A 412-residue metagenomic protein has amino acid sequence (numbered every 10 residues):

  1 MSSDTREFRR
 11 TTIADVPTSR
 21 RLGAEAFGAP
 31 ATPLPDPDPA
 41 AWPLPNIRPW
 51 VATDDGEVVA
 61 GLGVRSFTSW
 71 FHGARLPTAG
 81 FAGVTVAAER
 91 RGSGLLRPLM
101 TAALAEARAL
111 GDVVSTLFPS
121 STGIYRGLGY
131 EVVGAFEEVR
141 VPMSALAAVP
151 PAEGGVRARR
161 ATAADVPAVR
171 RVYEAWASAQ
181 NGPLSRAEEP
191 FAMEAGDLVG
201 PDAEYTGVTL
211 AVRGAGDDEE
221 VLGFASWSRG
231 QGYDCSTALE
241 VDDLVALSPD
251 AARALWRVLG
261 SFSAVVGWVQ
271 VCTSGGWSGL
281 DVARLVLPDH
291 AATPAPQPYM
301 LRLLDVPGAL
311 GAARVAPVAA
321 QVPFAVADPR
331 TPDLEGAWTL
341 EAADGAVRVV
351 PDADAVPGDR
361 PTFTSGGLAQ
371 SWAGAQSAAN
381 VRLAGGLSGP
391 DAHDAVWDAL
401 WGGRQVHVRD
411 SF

Functional and structural regions predicted by a protein language model:
M1-S66, F71-G80, A147-M193, A238-L239: Short amphipathic alpha-helix that is part of the acyltransferase structural core
S2-D4, T12, G155-F412: Intrinsically disordered, low-complexity, positively biased terminal segments
W42-P45, R65, L95, V113 (+1 more regions): ATP/Mg2+-dependent ligation/transfer catalytic cores
A60, G134, L222-G223: A structural microfeature
F81-V86, R91-R108, P249-G260: Conserved acetyl-CoA-binding loop-helix of GNAT-fold acetyltransferases
M100, A105-P119, A264-G275: Conserved GNAT acetyl-CoA-binding A-motif
A109-V113, F118-E138, G276-P294: Conserved active-site alpha-helix within GNAT-family acetyltransferase domains
E137-A145: Gly/Ser-rich phosphate-binding catalytic loop and adjacent alpha/beta segment that cradle a phosphoryl group at enzyme
